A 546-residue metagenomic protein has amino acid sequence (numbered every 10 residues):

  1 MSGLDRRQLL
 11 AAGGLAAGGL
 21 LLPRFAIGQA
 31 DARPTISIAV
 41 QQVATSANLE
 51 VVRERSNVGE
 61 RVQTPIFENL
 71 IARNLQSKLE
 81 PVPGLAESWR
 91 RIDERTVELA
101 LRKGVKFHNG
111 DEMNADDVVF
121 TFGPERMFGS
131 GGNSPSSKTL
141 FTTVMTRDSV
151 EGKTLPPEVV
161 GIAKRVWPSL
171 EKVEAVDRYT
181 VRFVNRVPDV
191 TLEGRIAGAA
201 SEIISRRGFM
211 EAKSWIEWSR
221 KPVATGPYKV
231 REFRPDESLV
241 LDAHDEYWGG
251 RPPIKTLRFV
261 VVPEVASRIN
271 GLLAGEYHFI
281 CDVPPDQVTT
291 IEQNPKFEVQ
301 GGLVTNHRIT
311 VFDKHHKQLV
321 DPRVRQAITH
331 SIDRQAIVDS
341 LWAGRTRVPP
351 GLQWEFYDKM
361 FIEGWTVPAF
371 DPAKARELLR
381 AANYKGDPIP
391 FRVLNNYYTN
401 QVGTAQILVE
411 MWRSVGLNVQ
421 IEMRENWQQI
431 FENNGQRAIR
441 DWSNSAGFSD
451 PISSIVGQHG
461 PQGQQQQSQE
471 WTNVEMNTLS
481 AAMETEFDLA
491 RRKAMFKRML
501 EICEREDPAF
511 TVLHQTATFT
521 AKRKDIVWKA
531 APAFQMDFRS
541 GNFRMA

Functional and structural regions predicted by a protein language model:
A39-D93, K221-T225: N-terminal lobe/hinge region of extracytoplasmic solute-binding protein
E87-T146, R182, R268-G271, Q318: Aromatic- and charge-enriched surface segment that lines or borders ligand/interaction sites
P124, K213-S219, H244-T290, G301 (+1 more regions): Ligand-site clamp/hinge motif
G131-V150, G351-E355, M423, Q428-T485 (+1 more regions): Acidic-aromatic pocket-rim loops
P135-R207: Surface-exposed binding/hinge segments that line and control ligand-binding clefts or catalytic entry sites
R323, V338, A369, S414 (+3 more regions): Extracytoplasmic/peripheral linker and loop segments enriched in polar/acidic and small residues with frequent Thr/Pro
T346-A381, N395-V402: Structural transition elements
K522-A546: Long beta-strand-rich cores associated with HINT superfamily self-processing modules
